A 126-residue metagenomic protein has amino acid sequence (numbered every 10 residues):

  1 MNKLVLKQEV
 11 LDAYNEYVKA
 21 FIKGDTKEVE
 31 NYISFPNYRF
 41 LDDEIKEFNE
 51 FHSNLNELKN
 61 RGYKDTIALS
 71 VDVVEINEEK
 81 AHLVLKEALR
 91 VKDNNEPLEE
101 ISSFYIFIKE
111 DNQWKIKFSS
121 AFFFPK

Functional and structural regions predicted by a protein language model:
M1-K27, N31-Y32: Short, low-complexity N-terminal intrinsically disordered segments enriched in polar/charged residues
Y17, E28-E30, N37, L83 (+1 more regions): Hydrophobic pocket/interface hotspot
I33-E47, K59-R61: A short gly/proline-enriched turn/hairpin at secondary-structure junctions
I33-S34, E87-L89, S120: Short beta-strand segments enriched in hydrophobic/aromatic residues within well-folded beta-rich domains
D42-E44, N94-P97: Short, solvent-exposed loop/turn segments at secondary-structure boundaries
F48, V91-D93, F124-K126: A short local loop/turn or secondary-structure capping micro-motif enriched for an aromatic residue
H52-N94: Surface-exposed, charged secondary-structure patches
E100-K126: Short beta-strand edge/turn micro-motifs at domain boundaries
